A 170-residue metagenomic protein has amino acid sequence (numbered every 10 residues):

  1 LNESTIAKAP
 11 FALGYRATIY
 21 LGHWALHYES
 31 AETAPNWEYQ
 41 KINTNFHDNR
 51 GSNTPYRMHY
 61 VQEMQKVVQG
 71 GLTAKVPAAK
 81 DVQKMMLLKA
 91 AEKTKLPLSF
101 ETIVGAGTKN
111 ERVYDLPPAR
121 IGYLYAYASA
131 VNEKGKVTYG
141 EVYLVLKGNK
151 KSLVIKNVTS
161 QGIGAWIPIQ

Functional and structural regions predicted by a protein language model:
L1-G71, S99-I103, G107-V113, L146: Deployable pore-forming modules of oligomeric membrane-permeabilizing proteins
I6, I19, I42, I103 (+4 more regions): Weak global preference for isoleucine
P10, P35, P77, P97 (+2 more regions): Proline-rich intrinsically disordered, low-complexity coils
T54-N110, K136, G140, N149-K150 (+1 more regions): Membrane-insertion modules used to breach or fuse lipid bilayers
G105-S129, G135-V137: Tight coil/turn sites that cap or link beta-strands
S129-A130, Y143: Short, surface-exposed interaction patches in beta-rich subdomains that mediate adhesion/assembly near membranes
